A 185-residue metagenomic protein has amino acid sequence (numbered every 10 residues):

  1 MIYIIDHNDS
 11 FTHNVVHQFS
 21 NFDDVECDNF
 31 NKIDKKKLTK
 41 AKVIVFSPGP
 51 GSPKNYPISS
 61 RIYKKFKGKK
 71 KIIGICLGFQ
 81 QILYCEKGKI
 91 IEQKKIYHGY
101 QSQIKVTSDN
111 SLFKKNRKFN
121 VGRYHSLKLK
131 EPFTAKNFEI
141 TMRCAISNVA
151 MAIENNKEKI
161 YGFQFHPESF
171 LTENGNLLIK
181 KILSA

Functional and structural regions predicted by a protein language model:
I2-F19, F30: N-terminal beta1-alpha1 ligand-phosphate binding loop
F11, L127-E131, S169-L171: Active-site environment of divalent metal-dependent phosphoester hydrolases
S20-K37: A short, well-structured beta->alpha microelement
I33-A41, F133-T134: Short amphipathic alpha-helix with an adjacent loop that forms part of the alpha/beta core around
A41-S111, N120, I179: Cysteine-nucleophile active-site neighborhood
Q101-Q103, A150-A152, G162: Conserved hydrophobic/aromatic beta-strand scaffold that supports enzyme active sites
N110-E158: Catalytic beta-strand/loop cores that center a nucleophilic Ser/Cys/Thr and support acyl-enzyme chemistry
P167-A185: Acyltransferase
